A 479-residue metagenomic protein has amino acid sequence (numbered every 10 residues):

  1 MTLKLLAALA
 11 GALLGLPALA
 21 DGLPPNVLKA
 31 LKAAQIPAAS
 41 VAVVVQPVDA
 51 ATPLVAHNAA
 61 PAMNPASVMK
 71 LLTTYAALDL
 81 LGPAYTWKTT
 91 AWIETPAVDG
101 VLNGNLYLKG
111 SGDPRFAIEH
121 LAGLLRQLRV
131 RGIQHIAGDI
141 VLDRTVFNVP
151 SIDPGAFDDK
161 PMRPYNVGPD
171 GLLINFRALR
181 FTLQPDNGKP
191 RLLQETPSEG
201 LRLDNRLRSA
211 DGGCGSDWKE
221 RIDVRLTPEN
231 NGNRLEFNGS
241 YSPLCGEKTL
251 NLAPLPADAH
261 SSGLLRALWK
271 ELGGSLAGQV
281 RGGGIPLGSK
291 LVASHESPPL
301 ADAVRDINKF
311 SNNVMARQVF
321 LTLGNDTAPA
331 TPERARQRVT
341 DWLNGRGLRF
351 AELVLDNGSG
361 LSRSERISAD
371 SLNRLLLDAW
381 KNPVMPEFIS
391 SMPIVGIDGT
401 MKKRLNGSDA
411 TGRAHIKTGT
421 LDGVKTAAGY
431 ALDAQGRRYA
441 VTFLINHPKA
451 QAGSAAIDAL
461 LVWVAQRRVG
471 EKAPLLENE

Functional and structural regions predicted by a protein language model:
M1-A7: Bacterial N-terminal signal peptides that target proteins for export
G15-P17: N-terminal signal peptide c-region/cleavage motif recognized by signal peptidases
L19-D49, P53-A62, A122, Q127-R131: Beta-lactamase-like hydrolase cores
D21, P25-L31, L80-F350, Q466-V469 (+1 more regions): Conserved serine DD-peptidase/penicillin-binding transpeptidase domain and beta-lactam-recognizing active-site
L54-A56, F320-E479: Small-residue-rich helix-loop
A56-A76, L80-L81: Short active-site loop at a secondary-structure junction that contains or immediately precedes the catalytic residue(s)
H57-M63, N251-L252, S359-S362: A short glycine/serine-rich beta->alpha loop
